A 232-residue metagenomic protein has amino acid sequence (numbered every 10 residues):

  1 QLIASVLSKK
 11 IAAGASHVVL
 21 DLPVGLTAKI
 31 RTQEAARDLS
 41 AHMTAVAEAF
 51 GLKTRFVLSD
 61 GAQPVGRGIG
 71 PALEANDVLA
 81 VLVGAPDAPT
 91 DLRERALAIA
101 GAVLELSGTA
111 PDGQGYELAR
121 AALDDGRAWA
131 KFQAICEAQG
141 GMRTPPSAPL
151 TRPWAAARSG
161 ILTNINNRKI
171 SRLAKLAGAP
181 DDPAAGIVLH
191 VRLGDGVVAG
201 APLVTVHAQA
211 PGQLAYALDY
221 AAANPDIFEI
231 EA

Functional and structural regions predicted by a protein language model:
Q1-A232: Well-ordered secondary-structure scaffolds
